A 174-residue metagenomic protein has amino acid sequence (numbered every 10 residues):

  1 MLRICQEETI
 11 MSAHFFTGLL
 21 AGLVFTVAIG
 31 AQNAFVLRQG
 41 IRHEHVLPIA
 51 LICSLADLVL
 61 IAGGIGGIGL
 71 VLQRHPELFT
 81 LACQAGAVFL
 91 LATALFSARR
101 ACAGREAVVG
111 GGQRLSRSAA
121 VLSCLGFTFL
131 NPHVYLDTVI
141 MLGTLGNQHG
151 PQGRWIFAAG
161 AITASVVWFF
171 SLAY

Functional and structural regions predicted by a protein language model:
L2-A28, H43-L51, G111-L130, Q152-A164: Small-residue-enriched transmembrane helix starts and helix-helix packing motifs in multi-pass inner-membrane proteins
L2-Q6, T138-G143: Multi-pass membrane proteins that catalyze or facilitate reactions on polyprenyl-/lipid-phosphate substrates and their
S12-T80, V139-R154: Juxtamembrane transmembrane-helix termini in multi-pass membrane transport proteins
A21, F25, G64-I65, A94-S97 (+2 more regions): Structural signal for membrane-spanning alpha-helices in multi-pass inner-membrane proteins, emphasizing helix cores
L51-G63, L130, Y135, I162-F169: Membrane-embedded alpha-helical segments of transport systems, primarily multispan ion/solute transporters
H75-E106, I162-L172: Selective transmembrane alpha-helices of multi-pass membrane proteins
F89, L95, L122-Y135: Alpha-helical transmembrane segments of multi-pass integral membrane proteins
R105, Y135-D137: Short, structured loop/turn "capping" segments at alpha-beta junctions
